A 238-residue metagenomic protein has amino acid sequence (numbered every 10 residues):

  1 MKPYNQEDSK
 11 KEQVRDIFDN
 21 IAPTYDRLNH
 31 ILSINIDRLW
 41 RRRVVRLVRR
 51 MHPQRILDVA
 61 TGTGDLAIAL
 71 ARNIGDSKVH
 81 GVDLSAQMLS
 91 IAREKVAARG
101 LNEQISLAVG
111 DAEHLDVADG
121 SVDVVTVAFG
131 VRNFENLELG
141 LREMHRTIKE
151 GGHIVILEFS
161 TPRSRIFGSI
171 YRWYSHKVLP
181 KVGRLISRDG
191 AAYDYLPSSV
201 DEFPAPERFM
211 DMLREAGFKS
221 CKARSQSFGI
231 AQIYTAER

Functional and structural regions predicted by a protein language model:
M1-R15: N-terminal auxiliary segments of SAM/dcSAM-dependent transferases
T24-R27, I34-Q54, A69: Conserved alpha-helix/loop element of class I SAM-dependent methyltransferases that forms part of the SAM/SAH-binding
Y25, V125-T126: Hydrophobic beta-strand segment of the Class I
R55-H114: Class I SAM-dependent methyltransferase SAM/SAH-binding core
E113-V124: A short acidic, Gly/Pro-enriched loop at the edge of an enzyme's catalytic core that lines a small-molecule cofactor
E138-H153: A short glycine-rich, Lys/Arg-flanked "PGG" loop and its adjoining helix->strand segment in the class I
L157-M212, A216, K222: C-terminal alpha-helical "lid/dimerization" subdomain adjacent to the S-adenosyl-L-methionine
A216-R238: Core SAM-dependent methyltransferase catalytic element
